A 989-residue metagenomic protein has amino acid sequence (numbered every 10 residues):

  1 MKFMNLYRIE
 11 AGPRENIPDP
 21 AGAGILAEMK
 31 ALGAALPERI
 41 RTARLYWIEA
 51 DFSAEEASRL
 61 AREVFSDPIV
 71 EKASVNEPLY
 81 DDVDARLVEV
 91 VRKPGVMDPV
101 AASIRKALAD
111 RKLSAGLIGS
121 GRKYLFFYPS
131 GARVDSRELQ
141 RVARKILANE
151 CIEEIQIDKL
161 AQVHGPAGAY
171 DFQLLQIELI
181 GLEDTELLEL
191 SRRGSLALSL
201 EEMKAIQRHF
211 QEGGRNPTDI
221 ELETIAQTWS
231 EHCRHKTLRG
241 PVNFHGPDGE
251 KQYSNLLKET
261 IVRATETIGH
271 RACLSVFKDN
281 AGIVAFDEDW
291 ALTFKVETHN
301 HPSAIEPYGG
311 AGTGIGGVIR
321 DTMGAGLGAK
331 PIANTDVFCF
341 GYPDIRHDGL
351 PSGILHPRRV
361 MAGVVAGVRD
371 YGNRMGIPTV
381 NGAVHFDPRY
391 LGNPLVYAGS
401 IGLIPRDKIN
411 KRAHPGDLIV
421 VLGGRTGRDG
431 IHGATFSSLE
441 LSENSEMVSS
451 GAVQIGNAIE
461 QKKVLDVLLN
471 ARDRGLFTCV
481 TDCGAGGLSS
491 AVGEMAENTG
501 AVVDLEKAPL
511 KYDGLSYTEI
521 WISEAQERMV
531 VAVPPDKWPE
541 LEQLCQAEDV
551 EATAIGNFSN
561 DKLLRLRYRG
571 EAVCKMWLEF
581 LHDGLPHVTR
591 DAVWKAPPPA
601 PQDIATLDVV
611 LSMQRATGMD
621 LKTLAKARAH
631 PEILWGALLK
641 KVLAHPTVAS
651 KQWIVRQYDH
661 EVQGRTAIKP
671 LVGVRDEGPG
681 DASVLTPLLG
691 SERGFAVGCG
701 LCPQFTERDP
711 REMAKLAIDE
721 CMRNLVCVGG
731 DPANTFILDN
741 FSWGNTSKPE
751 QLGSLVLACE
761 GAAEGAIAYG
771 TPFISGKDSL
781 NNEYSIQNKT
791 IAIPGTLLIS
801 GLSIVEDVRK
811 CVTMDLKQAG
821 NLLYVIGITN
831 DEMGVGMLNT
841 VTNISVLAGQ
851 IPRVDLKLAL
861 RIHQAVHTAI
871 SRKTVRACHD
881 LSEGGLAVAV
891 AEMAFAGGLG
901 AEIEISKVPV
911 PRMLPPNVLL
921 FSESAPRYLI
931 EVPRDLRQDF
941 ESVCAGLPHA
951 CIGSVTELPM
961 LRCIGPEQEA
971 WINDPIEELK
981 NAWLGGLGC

Functional and structural regions predicted by a protein language model:
K2-E15, T42-W47, D82-P94, R122-Y124 (+1 more regions): Short glycine-/aliphatic-rich beta-strand segments at the starts of folded cytosolic domains
E10-A21, D51-F52, V90-V100, P129-V134 (+3 more regions): Short, surface-exposed ligand-recognition loops at beta-strand->loop->(often short) alpha-helix junctions that present
A11-P13, W47-S53, V90-R92, L125-D135 (+3 more regions): Short beta-strand-to-loop capping motifs
A23, A27, A57-E71, D98-D110 (+2 more regions): Non-catalytic interaction/regulatory segments
G24, E28-D81: Acidic (E/D-rich), amphipathic helical modules within compact regulatory domains
E38-T42, R105, D110-F127, S136: Interaction-mediating elements
V70-L117: Short, solvent-exposed interaction modules
G95-M97, A115-G116, K145-C989: Glycine/proline-enriched, intrinsically flexible loops and inter-domain linkers
